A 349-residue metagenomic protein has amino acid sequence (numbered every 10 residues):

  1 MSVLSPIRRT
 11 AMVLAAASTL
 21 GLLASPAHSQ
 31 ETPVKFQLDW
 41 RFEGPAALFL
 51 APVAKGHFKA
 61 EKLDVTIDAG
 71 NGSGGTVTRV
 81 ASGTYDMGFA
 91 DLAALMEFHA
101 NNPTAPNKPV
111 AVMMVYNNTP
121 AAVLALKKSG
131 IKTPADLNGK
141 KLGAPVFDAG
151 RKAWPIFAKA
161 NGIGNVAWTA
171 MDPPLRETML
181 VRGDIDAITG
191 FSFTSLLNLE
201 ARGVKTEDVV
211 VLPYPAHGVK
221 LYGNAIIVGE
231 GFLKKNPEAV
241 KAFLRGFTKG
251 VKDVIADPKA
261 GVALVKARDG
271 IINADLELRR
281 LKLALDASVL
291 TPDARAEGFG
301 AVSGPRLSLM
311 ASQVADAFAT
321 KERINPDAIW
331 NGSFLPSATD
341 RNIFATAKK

Functional and structural regions predicted by a protein language model:
S2-L14: Bacterial N-terminal signal peptides that target proteins for export
L23-S29: Sec/Tat signal peptide C-region and signal peptidase I cleavage site
Q30-R182, D186-F193, L212-Y214, V219-K220: Short, glycine-/small- and polar/acidic-enriched structural segments that line small-molecule recognition paths
D68, A111, W168, V254-V265 (+1 more regions): Surface-exposed patches in mature extracellular/periplasmic domains of secreted proteins
L92-A93, N102, L175-T178, R182-A274: Pocket-lining segment of extracytoplasmic ligand-binding domains
N165-W168, T206-V209, I271-L283, T320-I329: Short, surface-exposed acidic
K235-A319: Secondary-structure end/capping motifs
L307-K349: Conserved C-terminal helix/tail region of periplasmic/extracytoplasmic solute-binding proteins
